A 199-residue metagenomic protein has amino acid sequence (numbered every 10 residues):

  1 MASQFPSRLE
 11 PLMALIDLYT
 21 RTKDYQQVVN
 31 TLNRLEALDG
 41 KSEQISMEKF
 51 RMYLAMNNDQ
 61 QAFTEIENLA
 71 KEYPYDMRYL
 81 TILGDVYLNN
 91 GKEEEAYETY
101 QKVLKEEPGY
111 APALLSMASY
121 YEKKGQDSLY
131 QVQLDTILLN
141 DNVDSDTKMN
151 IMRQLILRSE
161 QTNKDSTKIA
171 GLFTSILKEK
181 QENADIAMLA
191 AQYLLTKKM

Functional and structural regions predicted by a protein language model:
M1-M199: Alpha-solenoid helical repeat scaffolds
